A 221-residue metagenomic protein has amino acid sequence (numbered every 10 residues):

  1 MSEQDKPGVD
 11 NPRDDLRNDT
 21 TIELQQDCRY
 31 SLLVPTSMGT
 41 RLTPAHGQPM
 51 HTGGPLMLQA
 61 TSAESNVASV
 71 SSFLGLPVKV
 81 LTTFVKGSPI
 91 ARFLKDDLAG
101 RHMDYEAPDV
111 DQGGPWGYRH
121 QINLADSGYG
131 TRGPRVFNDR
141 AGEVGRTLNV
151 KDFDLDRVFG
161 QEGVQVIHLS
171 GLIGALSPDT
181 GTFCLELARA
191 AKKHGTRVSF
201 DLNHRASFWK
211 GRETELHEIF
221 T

Functional and structural regions predicted by a protein language model:
S2-P108, T131, V150: Glycine-rich phosphate/adenosyl-contacting loop at the front of the ribokinase-like
R13-N18, V144-F153, K210-T214: Short gly/ser/thr-rich secondary-structure transition/capping motifs
D27, R157-E162, H217-T221: A short, aliphatic-rich alpha-helical micro-motif
M38, G142, H204-A206: Glycine-rich beta-alpha junction loops
R41-L42, R146, A175-L176: Short glycine-rich, flexible loops that bind phosphorylated cofactors or substrates
Q48-T52, D154-D156, L185-E186: A glycine- and small-aliphatic-rich helix-loop capping segment at beta-alpha/alpha-beta transitions that lines
P77-G171: Conserved N-terminal subdomain of the carbohydrate kinase-like
V166, L172-T221: Conserved beta-alpha-beta core of the PfkB/ribokinase-like small-molecule kinase fold
